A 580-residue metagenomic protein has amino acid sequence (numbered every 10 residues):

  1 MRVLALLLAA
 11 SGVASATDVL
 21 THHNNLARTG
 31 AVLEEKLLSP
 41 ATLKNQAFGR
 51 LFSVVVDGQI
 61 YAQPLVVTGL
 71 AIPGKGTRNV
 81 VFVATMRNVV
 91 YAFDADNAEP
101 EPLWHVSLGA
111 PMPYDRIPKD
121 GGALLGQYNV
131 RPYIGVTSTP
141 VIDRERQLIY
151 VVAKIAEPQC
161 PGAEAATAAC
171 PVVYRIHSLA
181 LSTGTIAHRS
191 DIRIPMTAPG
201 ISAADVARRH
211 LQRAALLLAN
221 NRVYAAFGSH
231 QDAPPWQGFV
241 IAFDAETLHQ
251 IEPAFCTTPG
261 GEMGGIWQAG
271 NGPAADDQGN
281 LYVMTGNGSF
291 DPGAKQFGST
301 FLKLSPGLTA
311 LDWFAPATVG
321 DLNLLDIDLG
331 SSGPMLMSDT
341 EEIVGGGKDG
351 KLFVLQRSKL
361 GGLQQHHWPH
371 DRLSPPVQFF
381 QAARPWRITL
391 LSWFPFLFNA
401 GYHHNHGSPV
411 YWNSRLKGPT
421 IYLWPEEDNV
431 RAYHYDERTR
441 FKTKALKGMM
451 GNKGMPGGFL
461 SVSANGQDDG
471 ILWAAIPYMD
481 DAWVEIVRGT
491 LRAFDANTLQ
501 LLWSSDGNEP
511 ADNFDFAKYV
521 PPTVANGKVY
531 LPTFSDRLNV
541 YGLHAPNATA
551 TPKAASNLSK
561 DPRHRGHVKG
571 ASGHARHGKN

Functional and structural regions predicted by a protein language model:
M1-L7: Sec-dependent signal peptide recognition, specifically the positively charged N-region followed immediately by
A10-A14: N-terminal signal peptide c-region/cleavage motif recognized by signal peptidases
T17-S305, T309-G362, H406-N413, T420-Y433 (+3 more regions): Mobile, glycine-rich extracellular loop/lid and propeptide segments that shape or gate substrate/ligand access
D339, K351-G451: A glycine- and small/hydrophobic-rich beta-loop-beta segment that serves as a flexible "lid/hinge" or phosphate-binding
F396-A400, A445-N452, Y478-E485, N508-N513: Short, contiguous acidic/charged loop-to-helix segments that flank catalytic cores in large enzymes
G451-N452, S463-N465: Extended C-terminal subregions enriched in glycine
N547-T549: N-linked glycosylation sites
T551-N580: Polycationic, low-complexity disordered segments in secreted or periplasmic proteins
